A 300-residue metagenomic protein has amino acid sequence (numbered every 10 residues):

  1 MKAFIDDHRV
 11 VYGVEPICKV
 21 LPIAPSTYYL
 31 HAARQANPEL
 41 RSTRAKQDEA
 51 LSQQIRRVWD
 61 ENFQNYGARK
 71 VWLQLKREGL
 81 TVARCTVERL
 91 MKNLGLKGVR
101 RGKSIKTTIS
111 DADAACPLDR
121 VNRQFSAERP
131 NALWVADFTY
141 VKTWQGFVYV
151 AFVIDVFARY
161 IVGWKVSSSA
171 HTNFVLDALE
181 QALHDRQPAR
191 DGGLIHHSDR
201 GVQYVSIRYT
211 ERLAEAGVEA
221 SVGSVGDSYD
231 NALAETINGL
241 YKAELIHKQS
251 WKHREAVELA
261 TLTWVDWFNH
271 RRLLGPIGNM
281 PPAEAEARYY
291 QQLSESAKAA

Functional and structural regions predicted by a protein language model:
M1-A300: Charged DNA-binding/catalytic regions of mobile-element recombinases
